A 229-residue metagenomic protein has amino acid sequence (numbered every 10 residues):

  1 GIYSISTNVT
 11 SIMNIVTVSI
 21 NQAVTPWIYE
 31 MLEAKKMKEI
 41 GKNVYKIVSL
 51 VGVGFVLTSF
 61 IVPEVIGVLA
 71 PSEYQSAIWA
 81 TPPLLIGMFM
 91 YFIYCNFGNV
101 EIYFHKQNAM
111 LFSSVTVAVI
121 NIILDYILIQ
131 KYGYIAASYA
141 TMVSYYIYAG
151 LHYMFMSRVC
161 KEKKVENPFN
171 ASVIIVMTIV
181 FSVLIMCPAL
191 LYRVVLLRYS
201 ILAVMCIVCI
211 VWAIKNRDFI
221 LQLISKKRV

Functional and structural regions predicted by a protein language model:
I2-S114: Specific pore-lining/lateral-gate transmembrane helices of multi-pass inner-membrane transport and insertion machines
T7, K46-S59, S114, I135-M156 (+1 more regions): Short alpha-helical transmembrane segments in multi-pass integral membrane proteins
V16, F55-F60, V68, A80 (+4 more regions): Membrane-embedded alpha-helical segments of multi-pass transporters/permeases
W27, E64, V100, Y126-K131 (+2 more regions): Membrane-interface helix caps of multi-pass small-molecule transporters
M37, F97-H105, Y153-F169: Alpha-helical transmembrane segments
N108, V115-G150, C187-A203: Membrane-interface helix-loop junctions in multi-pass transport and translocation proteins
V115-N121, N170-M186: Hydrophobic membrane-spanning alpha-helices of multi-pass integral membrane proteins
I185-V229: Membrane-proximal transmembrane or re-entrant/amphipathic helices at the cytosolic face
